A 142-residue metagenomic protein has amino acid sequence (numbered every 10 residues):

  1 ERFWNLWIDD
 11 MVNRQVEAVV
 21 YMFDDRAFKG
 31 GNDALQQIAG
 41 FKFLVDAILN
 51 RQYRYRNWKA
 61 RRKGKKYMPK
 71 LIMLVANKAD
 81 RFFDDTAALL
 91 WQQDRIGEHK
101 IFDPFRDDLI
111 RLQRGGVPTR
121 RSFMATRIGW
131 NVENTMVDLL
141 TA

Functional and structural regions predicted by a protein language model:
E1-N5: Switch II (G3) loop of P-loop NTPases
M11-V12: Structural alpha-helical scaffold elements that stabilize or flank donor/cofactor-binding regions in carbohydrate
Q15-A142: Conserved GTP-binding G-domain of TRAFAC-class P-loop NTPases and closely related GTPase folds
